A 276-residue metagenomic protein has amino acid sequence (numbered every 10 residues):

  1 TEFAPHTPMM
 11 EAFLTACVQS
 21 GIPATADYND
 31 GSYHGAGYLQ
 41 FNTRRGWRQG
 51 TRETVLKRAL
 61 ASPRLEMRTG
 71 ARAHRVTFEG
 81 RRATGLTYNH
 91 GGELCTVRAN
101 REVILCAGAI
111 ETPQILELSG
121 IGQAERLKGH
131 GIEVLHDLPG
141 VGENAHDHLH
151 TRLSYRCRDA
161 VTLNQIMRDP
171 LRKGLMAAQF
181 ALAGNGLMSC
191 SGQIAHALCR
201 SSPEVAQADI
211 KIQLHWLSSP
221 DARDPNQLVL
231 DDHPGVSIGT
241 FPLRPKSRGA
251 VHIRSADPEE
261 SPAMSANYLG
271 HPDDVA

Functional and structural regions predicted by a protein language model:
T1-A83, N89, R152-M176: Conserved redox-cofactor binding core of oxidoreductases
H6, M10-E11, R48-R52, G120 (+4 more regions): A structural signal for well-ordered alpha-helical scaffolds and beta->alpha junctions
L14, V18, A124, A197: Ligand-binding pockets and gating/stacking loops
T25, E66-R68, E133-D137, Q213: General small-molecule cofactor/ligand-binding pocket signal
Y33-H34, V76-T77, E111-P113, E125 (+6 more regions): Flexible loop/turn segments at secondary-structure boundaries
T69-R72, R82, H130, V141 (+5 more regions): Residues that flank catalytic or metal-binding motifs in active/ligand-binding sites
R75-E79, G85-Q179, G186-L187: Glycine-rich loop(s) and the adjacent beta-strand/alpha-helix scaffold that form part
S154-A276: FAD cofactor-binding and catalytic pocket of flavoenzymes
